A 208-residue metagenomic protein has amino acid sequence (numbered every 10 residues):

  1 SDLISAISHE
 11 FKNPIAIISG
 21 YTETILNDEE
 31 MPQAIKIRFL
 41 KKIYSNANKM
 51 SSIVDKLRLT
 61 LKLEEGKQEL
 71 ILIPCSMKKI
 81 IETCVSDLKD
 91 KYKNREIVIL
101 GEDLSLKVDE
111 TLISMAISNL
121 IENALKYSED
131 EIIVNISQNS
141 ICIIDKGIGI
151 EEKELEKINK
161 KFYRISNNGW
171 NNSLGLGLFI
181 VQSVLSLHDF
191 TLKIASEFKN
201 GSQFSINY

Functional and structural regions predicted by a protein language model:
L26-Q33: Short acidic helix/loop segment immediately C-terminal to the autophosphorylated histidine in two-component histidine
S45-M50: Short alpha-helical segment of the dimerization/phosphotransfer core of two-component systems
E65-L70, G101, S105-V108: Conserved micro-motifs of the catalytic ATP-binding
A124-L125: Short helix-loop "hinge" at the ATP-lid/N-box region of the Bergerat-fold HATPase_c
I150-F162: Short conserved segment of the HATPase_c
